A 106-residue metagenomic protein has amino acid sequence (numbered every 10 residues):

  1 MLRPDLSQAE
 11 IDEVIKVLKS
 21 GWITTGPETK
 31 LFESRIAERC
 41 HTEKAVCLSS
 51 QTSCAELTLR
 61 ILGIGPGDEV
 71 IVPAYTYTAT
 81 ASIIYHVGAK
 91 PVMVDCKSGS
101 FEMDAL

Functional and structural regions predicted by a protein language model:
M1-I23, P27: N-terminal "arm"/small-domain region of PLP-dependent enzymes with the aminotransferase-like
I11-D12, T29, E33, A105: A general structural signal for well-ordered alpha-helical segments in protein cores
W22-E69, I83-V87, V92-D95: Phosphate-binding glycine-rich loop
E56, A74-Y75: Short N-terminal helix/helix-N-cap motif within the alpha/beta-hydrolase-1
T76-A81: Conserved coil-to-alpha-helix start sites within the AMP-binding
D95-L106: ATP-dependent adenylate-forming carboxylate-activation enzymes
